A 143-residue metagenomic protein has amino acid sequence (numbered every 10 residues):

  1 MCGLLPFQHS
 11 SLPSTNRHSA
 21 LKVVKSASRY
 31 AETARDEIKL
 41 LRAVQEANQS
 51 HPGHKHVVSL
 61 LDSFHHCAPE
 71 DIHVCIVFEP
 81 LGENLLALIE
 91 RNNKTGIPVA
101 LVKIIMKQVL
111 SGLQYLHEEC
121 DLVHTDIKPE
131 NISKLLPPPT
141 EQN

Functional and structural regions predicted by a protein language model:
M1-K25: Glycine-rich ATP phosphate-binding loop
C2, Y30-E32, C67-E70: Short glycine/serine/proline-enriched coil/turn segments at secondary-structure junctions
H18-A20, L40, V57, V77: Short hydrophobic-acidic sequence motifs that mark active-site Asp/Glu residues
L21-Y30, Q45: Conserved protein-kinase N-lobe ATP-binding Lys motif
S26, E46-A47, H65-H66, E118: Short beta-turn/strand-loop junction motif enriched in small, turn-promoting residues
R35-R42: AlphaC helix of the eukaryotic protein kinase fold
N48-V74: Short beta-strand micro-motifs within the conserved protein kinase catalytic domain, predominantly in the N-lobe
I72-C75, E79-N143: Conserved alphaE helix
